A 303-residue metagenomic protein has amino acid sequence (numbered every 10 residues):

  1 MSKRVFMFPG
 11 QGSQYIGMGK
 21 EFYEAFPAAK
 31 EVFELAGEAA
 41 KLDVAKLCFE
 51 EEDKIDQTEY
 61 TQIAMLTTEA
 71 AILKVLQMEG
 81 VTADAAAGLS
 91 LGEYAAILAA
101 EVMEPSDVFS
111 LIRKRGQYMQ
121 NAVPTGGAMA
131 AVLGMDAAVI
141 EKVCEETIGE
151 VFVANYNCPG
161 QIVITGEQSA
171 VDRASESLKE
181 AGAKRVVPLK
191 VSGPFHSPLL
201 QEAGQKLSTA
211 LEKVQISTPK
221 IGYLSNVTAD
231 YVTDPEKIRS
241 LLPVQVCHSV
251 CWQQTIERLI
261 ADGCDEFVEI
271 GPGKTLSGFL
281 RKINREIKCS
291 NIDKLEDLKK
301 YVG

Functional and structural regions predicted by a protein language model:
S2-V139, R185, L189, E266-E296: FabD-like malonyl-/acyl-CoA
Q11-S13, E38-A40, A100-H248: Alpha/beta catalytic cores of group-transfer enzymes, especially the acyltransferase/condensing modules of polyketide
A64-E69, Q245-W252: A short, flexible low-complexity segment enriched in Lys/Arg and Gly/Pro that occurs in N-terminal basic tails
Q77, K179, I260-G263: Non-catalytic positions within long, well-ordered alpha-helices that form the structural scaffold/packing of enzyme
V143, T255-R258, Y301: CheY-like receiver
C247-C264: A short, acidic, amphipathic alpha-helical segment used as a generic capping/interface helix at domain edges
D297-G303: Short, charged, surface-exposed secondary-structure boundary motifs
